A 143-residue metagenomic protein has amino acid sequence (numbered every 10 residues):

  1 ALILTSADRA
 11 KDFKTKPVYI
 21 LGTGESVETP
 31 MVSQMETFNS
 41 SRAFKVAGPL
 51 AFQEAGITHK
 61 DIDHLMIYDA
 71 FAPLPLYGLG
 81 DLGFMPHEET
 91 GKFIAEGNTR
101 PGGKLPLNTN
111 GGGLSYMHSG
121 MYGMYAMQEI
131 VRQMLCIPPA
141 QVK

Functional and structural regions predicted by a protein language model:
A1-V46, E96-N110, L114, Q141-K143: Condensing-enzyme catalytic core mediating Claisen C-C bond formation in acyl metabolism
L2-R9, F52, Y125-Q133: Alpha-helical support elements that line or immediately flank enzyme active sites and cofactor-binding pockets
V32-E36, D69-K92, H118-M121: Short glycine/threonine-rich loop-to-helix capping motif typified by GTGT followed within a few residues by an Asp-Pro
S41-A55, E129-L135: Short, well-ordered amphipathic alpha-helical segments that serve as non-catalytic structural scaffolds within diverse
K45-V46, L50, K60, D69-Y77 (+2 more regions): Feature representing long, continuous alpha-helical segments
H59-D63, H87: Short acidic capping loops at alpha-helix termini that bridge into adjacent secondary structure
F84-N98, G102, E129: Cofactor-centric catalytic regions
Q133-K143: Glycine-anchored, exposed beta-strand/edge motif detector
